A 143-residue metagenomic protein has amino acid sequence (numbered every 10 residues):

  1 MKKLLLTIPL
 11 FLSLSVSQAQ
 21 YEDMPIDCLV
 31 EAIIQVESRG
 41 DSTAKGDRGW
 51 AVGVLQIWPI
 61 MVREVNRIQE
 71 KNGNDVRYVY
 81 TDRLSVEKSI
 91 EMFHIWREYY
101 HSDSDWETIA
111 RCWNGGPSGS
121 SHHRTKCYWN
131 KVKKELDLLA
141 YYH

Functional and structural regions predicted by a protein language model:
L4-L14: Sec-dependent N-terminal signal peptides
S15-Y21: Sec/Tat signal peptide C-region and signal peptidase I cleavage site
M24-I26, R48, D103-W106: Extracellular/periplasmic catalytic domains that process cell-envelope and extracellular macromolecules
P25-D41, I57, F93, T108-P117: Short, functionally critical alpha-helical segments immediately adjacent to catalytic or ligand/cofactor-binding
A32, V36-K71: Secreted/periplasmic proteins that engage bacterial cell-wall peptidoglycan
S42-T43, S120-H123: Extracytoplasmic/secreted cell-surface and envelope-processing proteins
P59-S121, W129-L139: Alpha-helical segment that forms one wall of the substrate-binding/catalytic cleft in peptidoglycan-active domains
Y142-H143: Short, solvent-exposed mixed-charge patches
